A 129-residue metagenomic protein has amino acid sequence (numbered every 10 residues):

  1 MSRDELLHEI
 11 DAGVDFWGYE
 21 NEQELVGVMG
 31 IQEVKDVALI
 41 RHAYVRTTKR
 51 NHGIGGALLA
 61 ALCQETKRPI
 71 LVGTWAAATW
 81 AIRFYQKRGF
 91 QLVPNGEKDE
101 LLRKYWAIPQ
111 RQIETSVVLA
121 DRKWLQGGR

Functional and structural regions predicted by a protein language model:
M1-F16: Active-site rim helix/loop that mediates acceptor-substrate recognition in acyltransferases
V14, Q112-L119: Short hydrophobic/aromatic beta-strand or adjacent loop that forms the aromatic wall/cage of a ligand/substrate-binding
G18, E24-E33, V37-Y44: Conserved beta-strand in the GNAT
A43-R50, T74-A76: A short, internal acetyl-CoA/4′-phosphopantetheine-binding micro-motif in the GNAT/acyltransferase core
V45, N51-Q64, K87: Conserved acetyl-CoA-binding loop-helix of GNAT-fold acetyltransferases
G56, A77-Q112: Conserved active-site alpha-helix within GNAT-family acetyltransferase domains
Q64-A78: Conserved GNAT acetyl-CoA-binding A-motif
